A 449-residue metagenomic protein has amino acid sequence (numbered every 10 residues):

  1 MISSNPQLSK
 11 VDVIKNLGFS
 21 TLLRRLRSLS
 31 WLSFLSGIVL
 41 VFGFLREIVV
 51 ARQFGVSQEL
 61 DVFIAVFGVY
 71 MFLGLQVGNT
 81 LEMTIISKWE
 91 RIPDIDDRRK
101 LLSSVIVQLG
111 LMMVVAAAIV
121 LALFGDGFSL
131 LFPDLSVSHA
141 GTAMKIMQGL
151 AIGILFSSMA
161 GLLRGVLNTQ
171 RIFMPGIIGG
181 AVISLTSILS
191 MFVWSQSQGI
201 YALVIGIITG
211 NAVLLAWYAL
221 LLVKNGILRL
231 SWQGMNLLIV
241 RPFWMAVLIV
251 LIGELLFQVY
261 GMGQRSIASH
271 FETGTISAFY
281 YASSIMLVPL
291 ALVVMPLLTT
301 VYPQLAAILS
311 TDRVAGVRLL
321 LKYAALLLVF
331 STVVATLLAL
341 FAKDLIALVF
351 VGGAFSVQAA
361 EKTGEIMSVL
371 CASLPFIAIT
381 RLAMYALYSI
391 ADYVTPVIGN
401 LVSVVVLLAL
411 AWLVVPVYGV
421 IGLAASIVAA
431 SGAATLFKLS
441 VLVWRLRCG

Functional and structural regions predicted by a protein language model:
I2, L8-R25, A219-F257, R313 (+1 more regions): Interhelical loop/hinge segments that connect adjacent transmembrane helices in multipass membrane
L26, S30, I64-A65, I85 (+6 more regions): Interfacial transmembrane-helix starts/ends
R27-A51, G210, L214, Y218-L222 (+2 more regions): Transmembrane helical elements of multi-pass membrane transporters/channels
S30-L35, I152, L163-F192, A372 (+3 more regions): Alpha-helical transmembrane segments of multi-pass membrane transporters/permeases
D61-G78, Q108, S277-V294, A325-L326: Alpha-helical transmembrane segments of polytopic membrane transporters and translocases
G78-D94, V293-T311, M384: Helix-loop junctions and terminal segments of transmembrane helices in multi-pass membrane transport/translocation
D126-Q148, F341-L374: Interfacial segments at transmembrane-helix termini and the short loops linking adjacent helices
G179-V193, S197-K224, V402-V406, V420-W444: Hydrophobic alpha-helical transmembrane segments
